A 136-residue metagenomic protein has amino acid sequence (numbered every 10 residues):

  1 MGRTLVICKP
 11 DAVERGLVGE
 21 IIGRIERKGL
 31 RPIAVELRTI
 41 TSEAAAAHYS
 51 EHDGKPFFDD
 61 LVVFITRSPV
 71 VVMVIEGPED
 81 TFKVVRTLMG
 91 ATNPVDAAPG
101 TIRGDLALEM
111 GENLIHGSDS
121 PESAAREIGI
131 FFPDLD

Functional and structural regions predicted by a protein language model:
M1-D136: Non-catalytic terminal and connector segments of soluble metabolic enzymes
